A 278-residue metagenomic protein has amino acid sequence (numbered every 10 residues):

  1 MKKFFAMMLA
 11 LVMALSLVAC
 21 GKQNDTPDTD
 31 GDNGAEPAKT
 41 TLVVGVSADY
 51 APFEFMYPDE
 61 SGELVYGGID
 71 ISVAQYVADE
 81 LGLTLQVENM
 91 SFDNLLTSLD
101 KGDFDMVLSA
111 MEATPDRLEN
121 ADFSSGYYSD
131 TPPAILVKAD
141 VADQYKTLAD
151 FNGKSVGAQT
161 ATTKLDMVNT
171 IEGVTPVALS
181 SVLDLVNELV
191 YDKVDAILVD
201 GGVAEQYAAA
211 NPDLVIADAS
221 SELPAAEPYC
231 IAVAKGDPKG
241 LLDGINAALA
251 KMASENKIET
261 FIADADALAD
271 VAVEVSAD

Functional and structural regions predicted by a protein language model:
L15-A19: C-terminal motif of bacterial Sec signal peptides marking the signal peptidase cleavage site
Q23, I71-E80, A139-V141, T160-T162 (+1 more regions): Extended ligand-binding regions for polar small-molecule ligands
D25, T163-S180, V215-S221, A247-D278: Ligand-binding clefts/hinges and TM-proximal coupling segments of bilobed small-molecule sensing domains
P27-M111: Extracytoplasmic small-molecule ligand-binding "clamshell" domains of the periplasmic binding protein/Venus flytrap
A48, S129-A139, E205, A209-A247 (+1 more regions): Periplasmic-binding protein-like
A48-A51, L64-D79, P132-V186, G201-G202: Bilobed "Venus flytrap"/periplasmic-binding protein-like clamshell domains and structurally analogous long
T84-D150, S221-L223: Acidic, polar ligand-binding/catalytic clefts
N94, M111-N120, M167-T170, D195-A226: A ligand-binding cleft/hinge motif common to bilobed small-molecule-binding domains
